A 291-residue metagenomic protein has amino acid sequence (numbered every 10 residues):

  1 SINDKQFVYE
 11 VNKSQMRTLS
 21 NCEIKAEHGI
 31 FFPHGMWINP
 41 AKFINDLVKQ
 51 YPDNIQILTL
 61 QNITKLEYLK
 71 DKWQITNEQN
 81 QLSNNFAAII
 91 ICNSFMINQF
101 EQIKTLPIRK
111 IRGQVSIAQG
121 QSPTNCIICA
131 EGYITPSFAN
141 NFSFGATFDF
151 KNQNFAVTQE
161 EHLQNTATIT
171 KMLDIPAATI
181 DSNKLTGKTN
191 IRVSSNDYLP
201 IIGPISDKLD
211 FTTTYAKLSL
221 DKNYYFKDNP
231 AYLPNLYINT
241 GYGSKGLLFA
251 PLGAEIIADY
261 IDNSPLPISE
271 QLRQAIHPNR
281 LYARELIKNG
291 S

Functional and structural regions predicted by a protein language model:
S1-P52, L66-E67, S206, T212-K217: Flavin (FAD/FMN) cofactor-binding and adjacent substrate-gating region of FAD-dependent oxidoreductase domains
N12-K13, T59-N62, N77, T186: Short loop/edge segments at beta-strand edges and connector loops that shape dinucleotide/nucleotide cofactor-binding
I30-F32, W73-N77, F144, Y237-N239: Generic recognition of long tandem-repeat/solenoid scaffolds
F31-Q50, S94-F95, E161-T168, G246 (+1 more regions): Mid-domain beta-loop-alpha active-site segment that forms a flexible, acidic cofactor/metal-binding surface
M36, Q56-Q74: A conserved short coil-to-beta-strand element within the FAD-binding core of flavoproteins
N54-Q56, L236: Short, conserved active-site loop motifs that form the nucleotide-linked donor/cofactor pocket
L66-L69, N77-N196: Flavin-dependent oxidoreductases
I180-S291: C-terminal catalytic lobe of FAD-dependent flavoproteins
